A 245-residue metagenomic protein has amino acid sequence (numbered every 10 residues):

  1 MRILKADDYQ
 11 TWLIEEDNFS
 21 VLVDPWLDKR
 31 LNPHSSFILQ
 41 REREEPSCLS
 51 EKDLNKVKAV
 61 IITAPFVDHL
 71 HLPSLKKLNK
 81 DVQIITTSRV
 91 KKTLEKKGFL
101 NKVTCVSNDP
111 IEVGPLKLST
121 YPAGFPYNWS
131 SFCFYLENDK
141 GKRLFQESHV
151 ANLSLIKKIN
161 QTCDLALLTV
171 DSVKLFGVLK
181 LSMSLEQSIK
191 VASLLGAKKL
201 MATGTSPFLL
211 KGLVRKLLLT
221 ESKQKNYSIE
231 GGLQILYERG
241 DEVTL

Functional and structural regions predicted by a protein language model:
M1-E44, L194, R215, R239-D241: Zn-dependent metallo-beta-lactamase
A6-D17, E112-D164, M183-Q187: Catalytic core of the metallo-beta-lactamase
D8-Q10, D28-R30, P65-L70, K91-L94 (+5 more regions): Active-site environment of divalent metal-dependent phosphoester hydrolases
F19-I61, P73-S74, A151-Q161: Pre-active-site segment of Zn-dependent metallo-hydrolases
L22-D24, V57-L70, I85-S88, L144-V150 (+3 more regions): Active-site neighborhood of phospho(di)ester-bond hydrolases with catalytic His/Asp-centered motifs
N32, P46-P110: Active-site HxH/HxHxD metal-binding segment of metal-dependent hydrolases
T86-G141, S228-L245: Metallo-beta-lactamase
R89, L153-E242: Cap/insert and terminal regions of metallo-dependent hydrolase folds
